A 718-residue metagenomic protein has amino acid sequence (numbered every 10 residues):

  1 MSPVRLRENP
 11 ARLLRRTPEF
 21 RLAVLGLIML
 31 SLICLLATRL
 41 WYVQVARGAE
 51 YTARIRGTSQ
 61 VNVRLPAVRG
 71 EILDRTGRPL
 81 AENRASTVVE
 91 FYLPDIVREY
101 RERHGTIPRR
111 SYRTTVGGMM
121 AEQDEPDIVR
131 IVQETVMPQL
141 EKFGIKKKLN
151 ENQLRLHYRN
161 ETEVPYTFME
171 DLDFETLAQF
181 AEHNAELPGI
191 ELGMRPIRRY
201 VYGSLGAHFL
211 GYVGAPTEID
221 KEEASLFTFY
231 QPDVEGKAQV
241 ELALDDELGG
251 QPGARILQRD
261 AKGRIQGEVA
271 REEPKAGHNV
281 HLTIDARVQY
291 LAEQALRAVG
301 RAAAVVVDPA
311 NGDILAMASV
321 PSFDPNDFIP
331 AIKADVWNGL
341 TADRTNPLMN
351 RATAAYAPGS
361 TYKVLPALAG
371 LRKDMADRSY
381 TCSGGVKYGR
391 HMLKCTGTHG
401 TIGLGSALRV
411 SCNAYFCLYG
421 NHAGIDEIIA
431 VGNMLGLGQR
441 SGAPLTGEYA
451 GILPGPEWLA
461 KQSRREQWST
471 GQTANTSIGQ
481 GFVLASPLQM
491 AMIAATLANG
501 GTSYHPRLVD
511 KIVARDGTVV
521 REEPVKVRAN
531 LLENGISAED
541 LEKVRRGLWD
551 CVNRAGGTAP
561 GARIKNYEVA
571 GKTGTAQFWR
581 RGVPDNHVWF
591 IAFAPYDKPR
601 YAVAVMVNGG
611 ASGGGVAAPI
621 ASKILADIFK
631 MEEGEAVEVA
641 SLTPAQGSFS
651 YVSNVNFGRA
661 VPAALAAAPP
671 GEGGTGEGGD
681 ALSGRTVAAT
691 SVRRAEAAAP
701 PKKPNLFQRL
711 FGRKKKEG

Functional and structural regions predicted by a protein language model:
M1-A334, A355, R378, D426-G436 (+5 more regions): Periplasmic/cell-envelope proteins involved in peptidoglycan metabolism and beta-lactam response
S2-L6, A81, R259-R271, P309-T361 (+4 more regions): Beta-lactam-recognizing serine transpeptidase/beta-lactamase-like catalytic domain environment
Q646-Y651: Short, conserved secondary-structure transition motifs
